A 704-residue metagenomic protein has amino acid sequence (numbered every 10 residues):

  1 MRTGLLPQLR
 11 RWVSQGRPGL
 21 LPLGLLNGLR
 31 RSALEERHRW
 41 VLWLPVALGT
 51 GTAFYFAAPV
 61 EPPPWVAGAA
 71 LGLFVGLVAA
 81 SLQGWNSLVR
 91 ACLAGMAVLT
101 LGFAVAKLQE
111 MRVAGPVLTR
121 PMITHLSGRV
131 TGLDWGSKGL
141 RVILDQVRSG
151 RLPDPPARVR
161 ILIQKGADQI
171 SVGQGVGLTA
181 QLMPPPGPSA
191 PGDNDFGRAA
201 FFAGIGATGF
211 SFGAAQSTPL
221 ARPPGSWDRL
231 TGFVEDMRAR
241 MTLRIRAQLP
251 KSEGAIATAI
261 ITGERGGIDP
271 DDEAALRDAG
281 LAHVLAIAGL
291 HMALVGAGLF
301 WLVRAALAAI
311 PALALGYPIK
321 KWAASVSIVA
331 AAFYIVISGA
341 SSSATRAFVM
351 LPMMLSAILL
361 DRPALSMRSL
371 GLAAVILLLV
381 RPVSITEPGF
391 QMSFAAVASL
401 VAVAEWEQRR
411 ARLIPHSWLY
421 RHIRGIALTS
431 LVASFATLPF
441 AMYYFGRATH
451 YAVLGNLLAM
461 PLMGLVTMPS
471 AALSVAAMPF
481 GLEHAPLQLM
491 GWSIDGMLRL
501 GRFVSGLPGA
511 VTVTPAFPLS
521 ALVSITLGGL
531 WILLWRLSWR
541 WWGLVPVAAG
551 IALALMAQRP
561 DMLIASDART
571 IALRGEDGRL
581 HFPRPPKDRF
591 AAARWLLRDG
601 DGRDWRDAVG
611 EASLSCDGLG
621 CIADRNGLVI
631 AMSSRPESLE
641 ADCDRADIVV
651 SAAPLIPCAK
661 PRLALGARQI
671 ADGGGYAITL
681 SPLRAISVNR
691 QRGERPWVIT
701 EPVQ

Functional and structural regions predicted by a protein language model:
M1-H38, W85-L88, L99-H283, P654-L663 (+1 more regions): Membrane-interface helix/helix-cap signal primarily in integral membrane proteins
R2-A58, A357-I358, L473-H484, Q488-G491 (+1 more regions): Hydrophobic alpha-helical segments
E36-A80, E387-F390, F394, L482-L533: Membrane-embedded alpha-helical segments of integral membrane proteins
G51, G128, A180, I260 (+8 more regions): Divalent metal-coordination and catalytic microenvironments
P62-P63, A104-T119, A552-A565: Aromatic-capped interface at the extracytoplasmic side of an N-terminal signal-anchor transmembrane helix
W65, L73-F74, A80-G95, G209 (+3 more regions): Hydrophobic alpha-helical transmembrane segments in multi-pass membrane proteins
K165-D168, V172-G175, T179, R198-I205 (+2 more regions): Non-globular, low-confidence helical/coil segments that flank catalytic cores
Y451-M460: Non-cytosolic membrane-interface motifs at loop->transmembrane helix junctions
